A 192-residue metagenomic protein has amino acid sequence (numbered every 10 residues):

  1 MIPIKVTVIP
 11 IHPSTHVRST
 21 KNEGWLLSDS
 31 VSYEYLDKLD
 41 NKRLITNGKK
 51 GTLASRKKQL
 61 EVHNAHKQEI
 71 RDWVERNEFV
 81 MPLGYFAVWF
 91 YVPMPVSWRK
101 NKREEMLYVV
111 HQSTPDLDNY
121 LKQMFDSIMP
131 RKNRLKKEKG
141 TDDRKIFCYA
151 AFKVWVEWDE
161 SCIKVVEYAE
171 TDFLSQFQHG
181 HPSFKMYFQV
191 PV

Functional and structural regions predicted by a protein language model:
M1-V192: Acidic, proline/glycine-enriched N-terminal capping motif
